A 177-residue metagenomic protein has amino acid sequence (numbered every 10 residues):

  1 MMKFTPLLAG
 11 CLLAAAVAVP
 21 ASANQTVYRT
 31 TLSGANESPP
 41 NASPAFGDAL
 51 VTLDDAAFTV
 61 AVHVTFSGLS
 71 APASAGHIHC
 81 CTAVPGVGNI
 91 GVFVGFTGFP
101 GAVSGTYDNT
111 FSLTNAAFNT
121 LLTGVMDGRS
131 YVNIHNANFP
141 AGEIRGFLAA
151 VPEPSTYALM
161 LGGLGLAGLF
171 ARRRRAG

Functional and structural regions predicted by a protein language model:
M1-A9: Bacterial N-terminal signal peptides that target proteins for export
A9, F46, A141, R145 (+1 more regions): Short glycine-rich loop/turn motifs that provide flexible caps or phosphate-binding loops at active sites
A9-A16: Bacterial N-terminal signal peptides
A18-P20: N-terminal signal peptide c-region/cleavage motif recognized by signal peptidases
S22-G76, C80-A150: Metal-centered catalytic cores of metalloenzymes
E153-R172: A short, hydrophobic C-terminal helix/tail in secreted or cell-surface proteins
R174-G177: Short, charged juxtamembrane terminal tails flanking transmembrane helices
